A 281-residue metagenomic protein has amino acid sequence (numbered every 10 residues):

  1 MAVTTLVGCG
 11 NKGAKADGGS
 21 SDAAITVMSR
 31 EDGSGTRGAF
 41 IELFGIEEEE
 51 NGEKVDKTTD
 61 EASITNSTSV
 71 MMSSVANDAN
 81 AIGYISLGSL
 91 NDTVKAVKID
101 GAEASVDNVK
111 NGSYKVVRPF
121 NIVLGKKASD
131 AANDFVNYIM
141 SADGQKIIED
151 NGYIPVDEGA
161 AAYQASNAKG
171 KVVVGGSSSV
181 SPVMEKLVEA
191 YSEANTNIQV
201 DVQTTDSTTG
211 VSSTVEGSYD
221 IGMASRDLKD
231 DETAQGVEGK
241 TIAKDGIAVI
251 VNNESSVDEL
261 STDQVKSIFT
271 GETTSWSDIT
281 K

Functional and structural regions predicted by a protein language model:
T4-G8: C-terminal motif of bacterial Sec signal peptides marking the signal peptidase cleavage site
C9-K281: Exported/periplasmic ABC-transporter solute-binding proteins
